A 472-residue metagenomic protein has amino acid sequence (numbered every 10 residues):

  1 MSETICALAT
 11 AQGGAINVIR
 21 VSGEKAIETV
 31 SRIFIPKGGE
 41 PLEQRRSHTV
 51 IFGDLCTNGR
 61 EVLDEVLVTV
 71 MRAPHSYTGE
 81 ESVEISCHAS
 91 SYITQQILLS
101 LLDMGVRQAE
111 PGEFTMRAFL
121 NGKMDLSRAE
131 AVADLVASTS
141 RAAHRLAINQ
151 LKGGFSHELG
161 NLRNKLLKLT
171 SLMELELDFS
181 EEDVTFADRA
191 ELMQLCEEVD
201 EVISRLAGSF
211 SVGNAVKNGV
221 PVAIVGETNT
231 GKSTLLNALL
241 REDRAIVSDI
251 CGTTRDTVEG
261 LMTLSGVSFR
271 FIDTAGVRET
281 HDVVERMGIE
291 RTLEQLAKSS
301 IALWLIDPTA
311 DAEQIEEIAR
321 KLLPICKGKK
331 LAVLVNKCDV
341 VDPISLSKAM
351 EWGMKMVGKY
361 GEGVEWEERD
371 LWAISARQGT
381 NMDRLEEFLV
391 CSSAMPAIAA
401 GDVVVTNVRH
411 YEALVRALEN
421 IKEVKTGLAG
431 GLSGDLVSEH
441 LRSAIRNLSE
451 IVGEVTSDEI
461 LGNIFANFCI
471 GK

Functional and structural regions predicted by a protein language model:
M1-R145, N149, G153, I325 (+3 more regions): A glycine-rich (often HGG/GG-containing) alpha/beta subdomain
S2-L8, R141-T263, T280-D282, E294 (+2 more regions): C-terminal-of-GTPase-core extension/linker across diverse P-loop GTPases
A15, D243, S268-F269, A302 (+1 more regions): The start of beta-strands in P-loop NTPase/AAA+ ATPase cores
I51-R72, G252-T280, I301: Switch I (G2) and immediately adjacent beta-strands of P-loop GTPase domains
R107, S268-R270, E365, D370: Conserved beta-strand segments of alpha/beta enzyme cores
G122, N229, D273: Conserved G/P- and acidic residue-centered "switch" motifs that form tight phosphate/ATP-binding loops in soluble
R286: Cytosolic ligand/metal-binding cores
W304-I306: Redox-cofactor binding/interface segments in oxidoreductases and associated redox assembly factors
